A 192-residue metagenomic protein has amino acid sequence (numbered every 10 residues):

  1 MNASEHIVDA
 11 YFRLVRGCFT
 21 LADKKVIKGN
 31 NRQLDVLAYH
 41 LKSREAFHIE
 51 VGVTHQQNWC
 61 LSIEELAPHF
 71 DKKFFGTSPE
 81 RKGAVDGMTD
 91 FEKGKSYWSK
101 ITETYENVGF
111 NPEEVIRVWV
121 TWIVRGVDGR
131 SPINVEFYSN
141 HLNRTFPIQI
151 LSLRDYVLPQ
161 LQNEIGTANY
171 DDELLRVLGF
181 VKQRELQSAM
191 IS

Functional and structural regions predicted by a protein language model:
M1-L34, A38-S192: Intrinsically disordered, low-complexity Ser/Thr/Pro/Gly-rich regulatory segments
